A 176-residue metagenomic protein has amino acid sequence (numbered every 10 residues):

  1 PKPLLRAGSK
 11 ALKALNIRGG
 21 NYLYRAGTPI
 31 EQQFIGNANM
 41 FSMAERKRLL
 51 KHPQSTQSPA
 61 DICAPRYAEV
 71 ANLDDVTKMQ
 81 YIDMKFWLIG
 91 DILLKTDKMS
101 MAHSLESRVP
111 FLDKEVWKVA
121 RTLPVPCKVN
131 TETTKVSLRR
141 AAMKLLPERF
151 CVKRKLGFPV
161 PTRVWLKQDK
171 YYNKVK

Functional and structural regions predicted by a protein language model:
P1-R18: Conserved phosphoryl-transfer catalytic core
K13, I17-K176: Adenosyl-5′-phosphate
